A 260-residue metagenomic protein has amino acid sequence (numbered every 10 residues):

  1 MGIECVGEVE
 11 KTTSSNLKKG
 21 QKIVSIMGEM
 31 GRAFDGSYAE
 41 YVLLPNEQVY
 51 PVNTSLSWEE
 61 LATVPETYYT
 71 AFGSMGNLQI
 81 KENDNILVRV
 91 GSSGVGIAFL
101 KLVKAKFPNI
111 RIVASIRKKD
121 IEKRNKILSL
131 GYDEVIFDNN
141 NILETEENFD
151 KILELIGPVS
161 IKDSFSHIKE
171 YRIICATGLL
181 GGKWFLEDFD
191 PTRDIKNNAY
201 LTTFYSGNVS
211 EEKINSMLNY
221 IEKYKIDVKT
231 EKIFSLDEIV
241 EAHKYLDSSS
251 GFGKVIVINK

Functional and structural regions predicted by a protein language model:
M1-M30: Glycine-rich beta-strand-centered segment in the early N-terminal region that forms part of a ligand/cofactor-binding
N16-L17, I80, I168: Short, well-ordered loop/turn sites that connect or cap secondary structure elements
V24, I152-L153, C175: N-terminal Rossmann-like NAD(P) cofactor-binding module of classical short-chain dehydrogenase/reductase
I26-V90: NAD(P)H dinucleotide-binding glycine-rich loop of Rossmann-like/cofactor-binding domains, especially the beta1-alpha1
A62-N140: Mid-domain Rossmann-like dinucleotide-binding core that forms the NAD(H)/NADP(H) cofactor-binding site
G73, V209-K260: C-terminal hydrophobic helical "lid"/dimerization subdomain of Rossmann-like NAD(P)H-dependent oxidoreductases
E122-K123, V159-K223, N259-K260: Glycine-rich phosphate-binding loop and adjacent beta-alpha segment of Rossmann(oid) nucleotide-cofactor-binding
E144-I152: A short acidic, Gly/Pro-enriched loop at the edge of an enzyme's catalytic core that lines a small-molecule cofactor
